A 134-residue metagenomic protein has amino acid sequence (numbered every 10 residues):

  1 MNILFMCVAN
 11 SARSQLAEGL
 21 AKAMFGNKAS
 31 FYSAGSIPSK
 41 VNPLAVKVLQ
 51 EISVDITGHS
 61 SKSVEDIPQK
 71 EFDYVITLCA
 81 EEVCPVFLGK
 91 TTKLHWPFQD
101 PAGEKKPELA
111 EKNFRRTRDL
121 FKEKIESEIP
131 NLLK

Functional and structural regions predicted by a protein language model:
M1-D66: Conserved active-site segments centered on acidic
S11, A80-V83: Short glycine-rich anion-binding loops that position phosphate/pyrophosphate groups of nucleotides and phosphorylated
F25, A29, A45, G58-S63 (+6 more regions): Generic ordered-secondary-structure signal
S36, A80, F98: Active-site loop/turn elements of alpha/beta-hydrolase fold enzymes, especially the short glycine-/histidine-rich
Q69-E71: Alpha-helix C-terminal capping/helix-to-coil transition sites in glycosyltransferase folds
Y74: Short, Asp-centered acidic motifs that coordinate Mg2+ and/or phosphate in catalytic or ligand-binding sites
T77-L78, H95: Redox-cofactor binding/interface segments in oxidoreductases and associated redox assembly factors
V83-K134: Phosphate-binding/catalytic loops
